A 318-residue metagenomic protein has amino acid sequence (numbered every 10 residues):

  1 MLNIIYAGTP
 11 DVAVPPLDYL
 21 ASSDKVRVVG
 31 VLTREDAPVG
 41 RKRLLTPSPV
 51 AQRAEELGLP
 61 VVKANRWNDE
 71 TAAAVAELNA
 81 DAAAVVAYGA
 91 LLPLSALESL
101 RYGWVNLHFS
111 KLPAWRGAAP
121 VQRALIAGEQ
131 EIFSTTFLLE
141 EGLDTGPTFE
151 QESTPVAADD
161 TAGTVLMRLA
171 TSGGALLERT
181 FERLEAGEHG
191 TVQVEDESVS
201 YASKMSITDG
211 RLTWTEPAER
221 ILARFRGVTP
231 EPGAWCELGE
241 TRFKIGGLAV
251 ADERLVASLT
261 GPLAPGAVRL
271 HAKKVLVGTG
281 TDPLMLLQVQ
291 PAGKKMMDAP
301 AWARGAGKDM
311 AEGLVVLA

Functional and structural regions predicted by a protein language model:
M1-R41: N-terminal Rossmann-like dinucleotide-binding module
N3-I5, V29-G30, P60-L78, A83 (+1 more regions): Internal alpha/beta domain cores that form substrate/cofactor-binding pockets in large enzymes and binding proteins
G8, V31, A54, A83 (+7 more regions): A residue-level signal for conserved active-site and pocket-lining positions in enzyme catalytic cores
V14, L44-P47, N68-A72, A90 (+1 more regions): Structural motif corresponding to alpha-helix initiation and N-cap regions
D18, A82, V86-Y201, S206: Donor/substrate-binding cores of folate-linked one-carbon enzymes
A37-L57: N-terminal beta-loop-helix "entrance" segment that forms/cooperates in small-molecule cofactor or anionic ligand
R179-E237, K244: Active-site-lining helix/loop region of Rossmann-like oxidoreductase modules
T215-A318: An anion-binding loop in the catalytic cleft
